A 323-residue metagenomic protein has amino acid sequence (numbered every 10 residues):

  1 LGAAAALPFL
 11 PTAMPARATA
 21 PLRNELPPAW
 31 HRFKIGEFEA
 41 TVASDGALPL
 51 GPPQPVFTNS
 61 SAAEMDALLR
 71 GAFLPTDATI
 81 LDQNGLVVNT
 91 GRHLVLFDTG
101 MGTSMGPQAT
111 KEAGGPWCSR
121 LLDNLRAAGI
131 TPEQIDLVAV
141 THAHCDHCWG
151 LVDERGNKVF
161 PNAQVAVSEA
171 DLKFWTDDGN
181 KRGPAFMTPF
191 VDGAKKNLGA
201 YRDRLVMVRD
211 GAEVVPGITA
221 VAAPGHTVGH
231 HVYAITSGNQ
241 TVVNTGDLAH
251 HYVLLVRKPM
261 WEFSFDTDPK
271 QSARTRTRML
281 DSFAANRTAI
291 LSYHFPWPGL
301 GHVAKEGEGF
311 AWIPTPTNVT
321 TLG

Functional and structural regions predicted by a protein language model:
L1-T19: N-terminal export signals
A29-A128, V232-L248: Conserved beta-strand hairpin/beta-sheet module of binuclear metal-dependent hydrolase folds, prominently
E37, V88, D98, I135 (+6 more regions): Divalent metal-coordination and catalytic microenvironments
D45-G46, T99-G102, A143, A170-D171 (+3 more regions): Active-site metal-binding loops of divalent metal-dependent hydrolases
D77-A78, D82-G85, E112-A166: Active-site metal-binding motif and surrounding structural segment of the metallo-beta-lactamase
G114-G115, S119, D123, A234 (+1 more regions): Cap/insert and terminal regions of metallo-dependent hydrolase folds
P116-I130, Q134, P161-A222, Q271-R278 (+1 more regions): Metallo-beta-lactamase
V138-C148, P224-H230, L291-W297: Histidine-centered catalytic micro-motifs
